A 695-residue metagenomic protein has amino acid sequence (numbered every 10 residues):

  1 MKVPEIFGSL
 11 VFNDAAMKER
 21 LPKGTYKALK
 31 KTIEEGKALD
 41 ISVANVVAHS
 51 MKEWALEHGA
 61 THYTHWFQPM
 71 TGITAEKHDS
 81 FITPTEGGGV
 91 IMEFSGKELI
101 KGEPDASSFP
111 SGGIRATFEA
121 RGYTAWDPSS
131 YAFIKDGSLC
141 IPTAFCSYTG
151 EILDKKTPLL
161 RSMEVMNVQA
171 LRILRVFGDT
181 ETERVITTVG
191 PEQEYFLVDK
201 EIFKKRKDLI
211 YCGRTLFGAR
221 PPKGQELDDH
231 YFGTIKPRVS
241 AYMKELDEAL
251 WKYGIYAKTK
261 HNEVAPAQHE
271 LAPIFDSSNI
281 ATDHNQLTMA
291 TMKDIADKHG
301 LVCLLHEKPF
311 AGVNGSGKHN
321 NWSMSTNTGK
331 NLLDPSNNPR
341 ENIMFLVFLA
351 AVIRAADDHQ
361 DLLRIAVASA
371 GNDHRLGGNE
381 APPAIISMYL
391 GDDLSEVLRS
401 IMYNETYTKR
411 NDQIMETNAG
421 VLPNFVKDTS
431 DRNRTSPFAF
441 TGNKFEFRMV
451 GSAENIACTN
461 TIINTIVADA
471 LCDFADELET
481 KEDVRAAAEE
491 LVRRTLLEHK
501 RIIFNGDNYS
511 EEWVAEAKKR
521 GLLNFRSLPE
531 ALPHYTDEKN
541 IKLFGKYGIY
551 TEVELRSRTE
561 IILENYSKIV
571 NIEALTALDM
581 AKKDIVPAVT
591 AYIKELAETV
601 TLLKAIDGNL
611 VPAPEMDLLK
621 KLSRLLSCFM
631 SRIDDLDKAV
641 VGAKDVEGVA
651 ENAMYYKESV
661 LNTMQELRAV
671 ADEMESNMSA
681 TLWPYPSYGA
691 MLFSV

Functional and structural regions predicted by a protein language model:
M1-A15, V168, R172-L174, D392: Flexible inter-domain linker/hinge segments
K2-N13, T32-E34, P222-Y231: Gly-rich Lys/Arg/Thr-decorated short loops/hinges at beta-loop-alpha junctions or inter-strand turns that position
F7-E119: Active-site core of metal-dependent hydrolases
V43-V47, F67-P69, K97-E98, F145 (+4 more regions): Active-site-proximal loop/turn and secondary-structure-junction residues that shape catalytic pockets, frequently
A60, T64-Q68, H284-K298, M324 (+3 more regions): Hydrophobic/aromatic-rich, well-ordered segments within soluble, folded domains that form packed cores
Q68, E86, W251, D297 (+17 more regions): Hydrophobic alpha-helix feature that most strongly marks membrane-spanning transmembrane helices and their immediate
A120-L305, N314-G317, M324-I562: Glycine-rich, acidic/polar active-site loops that bind/position phosphate-bearing ligands
V492-V695: C-terminal amphipathic alpha-helical interaction region
